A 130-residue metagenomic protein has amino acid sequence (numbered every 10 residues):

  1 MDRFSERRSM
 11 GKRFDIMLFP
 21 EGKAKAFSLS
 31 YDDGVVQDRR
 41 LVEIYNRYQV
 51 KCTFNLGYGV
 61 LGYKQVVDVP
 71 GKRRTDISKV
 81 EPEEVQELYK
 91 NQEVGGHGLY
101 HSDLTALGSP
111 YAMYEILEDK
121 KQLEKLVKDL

Functional and structural regions predicted by a protein language model:
M1-S28: N-terminal pre-catalytic segment of deacetylase/amide-hydrolase enzymes
G22-A24, G34, Y45, P110: Catalytic grooves of carbohydrate-active enzymes
L29-V35: Active-site-adjacent substrate/metal-binding segments within catalytic domains of carbohydrate-active enzymes
V35-V36, Y100: Short, glycine/acidic-enriched loop or turn micro-motifs at the edges of active sites
V36-Q37, V80: Short, conserved clusters of charged catalytic residues that mark active-site and nucleotide-handling motifs
R40-I44: A short acidic, amphipathic alpha-helical/loop segment
Y48-L130: Metal-dependent polysaccharide deacetylase catalytic core of the NodB/CE4 family, i.e., the active-site-bearing domain
